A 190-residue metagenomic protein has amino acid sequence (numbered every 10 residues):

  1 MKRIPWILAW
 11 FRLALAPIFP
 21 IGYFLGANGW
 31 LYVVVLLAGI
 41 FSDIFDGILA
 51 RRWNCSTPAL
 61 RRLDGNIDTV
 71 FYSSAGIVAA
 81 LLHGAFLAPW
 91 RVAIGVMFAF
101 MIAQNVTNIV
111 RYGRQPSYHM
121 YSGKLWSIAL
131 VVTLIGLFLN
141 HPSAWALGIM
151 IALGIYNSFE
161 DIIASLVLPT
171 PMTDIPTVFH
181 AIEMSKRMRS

Functional and structural regions predicted by a protein language model:
K2, I7-A9, L13-A59, A75-G76 (+4 more regions): Membrane-embedded alpha-helical segments that form the functional core of polytopic membrane enzymes, especially those
K2, L36, Q115-S190: C-terminal membrane-associated helical module and adjoining short loops/tails
F11-I18, D68-A79, G123-V132: Core segments of transmembrane alpha-helices that mediate helix-helix packing or line hydrophobic substrate/ligand
P17-I21, G76-I77, I102-I109, V131-G136: Alpha-helical transmembrane segments of multipass membrane proteins
G26, N54-P58, G84-A88, V110-S117 (+1 more regions): Membrane-interface helix caps and helix-loop-helix hairpins in membrane proteins
F41-F45, F98-Y112, G154-V167: Transmembrane alpha-helical segments that form the membrane-embedded catalytic/substrate-channel core of multi-pass
D46, A50-Y72, S117-Y121, H180-M184: Juxtamembrane helix-capping/reentrant segments at transmembrane boundaries
A59-Y112: Helix-adjacent hinge/juxtasegments
